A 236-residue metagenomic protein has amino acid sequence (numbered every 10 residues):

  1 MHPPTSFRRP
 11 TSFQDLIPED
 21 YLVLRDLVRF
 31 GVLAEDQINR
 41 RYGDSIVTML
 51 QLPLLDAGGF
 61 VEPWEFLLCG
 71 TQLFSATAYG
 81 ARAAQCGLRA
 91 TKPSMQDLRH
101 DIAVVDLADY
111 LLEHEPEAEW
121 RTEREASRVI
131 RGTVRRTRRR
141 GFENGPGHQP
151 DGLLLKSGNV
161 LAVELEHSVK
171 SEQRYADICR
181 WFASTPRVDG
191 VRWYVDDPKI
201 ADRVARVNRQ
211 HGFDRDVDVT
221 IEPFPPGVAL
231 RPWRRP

Functional and structural regions predicted by a protein language model:
M1-K92: Nuclease-adjacent, charged terminal/linker segments that flank catalytic cores
H2-D15, Y21-L27, E35, V169-P236: Non-catalytic C-terminal interaction segments of nucleic acid-processing enzymes
V28, L88-V104, A108: A short, highly charged nucleic-acid-interacting micro-segment common to nuclease and nuclease-linked defense proteins
R40-D44, R131, K199-I200: Acidic-and-aromatic substrate-binding clefts and catalytic sites of carbohydrate-active enzymes
L50-P53, L107-E115, F182, N208-H211: Hydrophobic, Leu/Ile/Phe/Ala-enriched alpha-helical segments that form helix-helix packing faces
W64, S94-R99, L112-L161, H167-R174: Active-site metal-binding core of divalent-cation-utilizing nuclease and nuclease-like domains
